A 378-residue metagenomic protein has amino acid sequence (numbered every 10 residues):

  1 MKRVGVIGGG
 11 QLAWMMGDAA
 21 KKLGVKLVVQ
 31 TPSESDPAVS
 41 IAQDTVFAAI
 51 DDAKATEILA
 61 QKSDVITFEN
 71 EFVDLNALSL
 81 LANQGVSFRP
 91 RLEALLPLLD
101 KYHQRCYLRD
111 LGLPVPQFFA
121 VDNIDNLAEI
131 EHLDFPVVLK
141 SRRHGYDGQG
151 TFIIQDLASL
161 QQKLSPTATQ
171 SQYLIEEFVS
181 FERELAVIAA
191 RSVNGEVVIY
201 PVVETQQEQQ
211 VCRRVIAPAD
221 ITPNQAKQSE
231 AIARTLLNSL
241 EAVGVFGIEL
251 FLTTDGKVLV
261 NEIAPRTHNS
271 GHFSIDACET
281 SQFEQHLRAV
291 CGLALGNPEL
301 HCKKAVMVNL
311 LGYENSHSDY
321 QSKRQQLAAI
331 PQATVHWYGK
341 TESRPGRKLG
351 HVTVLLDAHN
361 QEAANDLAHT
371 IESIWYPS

Functional and structural regions predicted by a protein language model:
M1-C106, D110, D125, H369: ATP-binding N-terminal substructure of ATP-dependent carboxylate-amine bond-forming enzymes
K26, S87, P114, P136 (+1 more regions): Residue-level detector of anion-binding/catalytic polar loops
L95-A186, A190-S239, E362: Active-site nucleotide/adenylate-binding loops and adjacent lid/helix of ATP-dependent enzymes
A190-S192, F251-T253, Y338: Short beta-strand micro-motifs enriched in acidic
V198, F246, V258-E262: Protein kinase-like catalytic core scaffold
Q228-I248, T254, A264-S316: Active-site "cap" helix and flanking loop/linker of ATP-utilizing ligase/carboxylase catalytic domains
R288-S378: Peripheral (often C-terminal) accessory segments that flank ATP-dependent C-N-forming ligase machineries
